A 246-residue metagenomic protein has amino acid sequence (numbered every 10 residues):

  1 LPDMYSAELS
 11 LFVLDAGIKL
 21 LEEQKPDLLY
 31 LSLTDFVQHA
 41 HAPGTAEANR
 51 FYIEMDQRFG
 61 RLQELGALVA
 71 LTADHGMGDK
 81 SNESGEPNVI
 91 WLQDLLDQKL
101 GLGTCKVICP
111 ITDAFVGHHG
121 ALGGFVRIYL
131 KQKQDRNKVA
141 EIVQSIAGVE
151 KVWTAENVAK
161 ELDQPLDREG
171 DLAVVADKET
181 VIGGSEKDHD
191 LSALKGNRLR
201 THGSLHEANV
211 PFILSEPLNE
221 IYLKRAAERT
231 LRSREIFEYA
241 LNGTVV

Functional and structural regions predicted by a protein language model:
L1-V246: Feature captures the catalytic ectodomains and active-site-proximal regions of enzymes that hydrolyze or transfer
